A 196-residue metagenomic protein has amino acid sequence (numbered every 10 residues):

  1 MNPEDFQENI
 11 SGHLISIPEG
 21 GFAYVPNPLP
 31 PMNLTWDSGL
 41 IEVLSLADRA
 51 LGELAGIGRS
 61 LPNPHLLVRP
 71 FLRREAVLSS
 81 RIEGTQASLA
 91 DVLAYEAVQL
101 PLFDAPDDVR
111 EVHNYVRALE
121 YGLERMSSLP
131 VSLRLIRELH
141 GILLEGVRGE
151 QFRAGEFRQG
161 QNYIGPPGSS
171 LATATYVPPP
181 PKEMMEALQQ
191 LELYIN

Functional and structural regions predicted by a protein language model:
M1-N196: FIC/Doc superfamily catalytic core
